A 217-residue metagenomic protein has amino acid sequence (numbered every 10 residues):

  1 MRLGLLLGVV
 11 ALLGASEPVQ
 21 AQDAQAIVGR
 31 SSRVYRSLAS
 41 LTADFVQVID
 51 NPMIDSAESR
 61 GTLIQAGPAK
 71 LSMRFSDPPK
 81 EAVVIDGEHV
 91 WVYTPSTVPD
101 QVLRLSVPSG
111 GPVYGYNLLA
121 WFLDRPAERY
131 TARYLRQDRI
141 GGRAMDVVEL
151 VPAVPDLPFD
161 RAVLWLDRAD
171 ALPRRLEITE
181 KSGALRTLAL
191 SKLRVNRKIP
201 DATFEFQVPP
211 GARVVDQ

Functional and structural regions predicted by a protein language model:
G4-G14: Bacterial N-terminal signal peptides
A11, E17-A57, P68-K70, V208-Q217: N-terminal leader/targeting segments and the immediate start of mature chains
Y35, G111-A127: Short, solvent-exposed helix-to-loop capping segments enriched in aromatics
L38-S40, E58-R60, A66-P68, P78-K80 (+6 more regions): Extracytoplasmic
F45, L71-F75, V90-Y93, L150 (+1 more regions): Short hydrophobic/aromatic-rich beta-strand segments that constitute the beta-sheet cores of beta-sandwich/beta-barrel
N51-P52, S72, P79-A82, V92 (+3 more regions): Short beta-strands and strand-coil junctions in structured, solvent-facing domains, enriched
T62-Y114, R186-A189: An acidic-aromatic
L118, A127-G211, V215-Q217: Gly/Pro-enriched, hydrophobic low-complexity segments that function as extracytoplasmic propeptides/linkers
